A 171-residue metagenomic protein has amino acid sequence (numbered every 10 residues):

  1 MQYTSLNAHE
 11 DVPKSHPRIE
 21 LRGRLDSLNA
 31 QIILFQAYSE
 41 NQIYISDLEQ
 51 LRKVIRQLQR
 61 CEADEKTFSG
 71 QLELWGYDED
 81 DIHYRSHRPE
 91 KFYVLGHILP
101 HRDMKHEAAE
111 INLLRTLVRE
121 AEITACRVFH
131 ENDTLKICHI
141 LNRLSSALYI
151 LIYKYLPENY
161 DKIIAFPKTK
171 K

Functional and structural regions predicted by a protein language model:
M1-K171: Phosphate/pyrophosphate-binding loop motifs in nucleotide- or prenyl diphosphate-using proteins
